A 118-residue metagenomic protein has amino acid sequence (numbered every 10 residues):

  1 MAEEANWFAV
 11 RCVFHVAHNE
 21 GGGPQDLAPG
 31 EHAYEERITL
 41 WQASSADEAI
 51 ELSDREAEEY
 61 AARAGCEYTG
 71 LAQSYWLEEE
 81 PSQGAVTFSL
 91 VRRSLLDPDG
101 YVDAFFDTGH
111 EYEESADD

Functional and structural regions predicted by a protein language model:
M1, G30-H32, A62: Sterically constrained small-residue positions within well-ordered secondary structures of folded domains
A2-G21, L27-P29, E67-D118: A cross-kingdom feature marking charged/low-complexity
G22-A28, R37-I38, E56-A57: Short secondary-structure capping micro-motifs at structural edges
E31-S44: A short, exposed loop/beta-hairpin motif centered on an aromatic-Gly-Thr core
S44-E58: A short, charged, amphipathic alpha-helix used as a generic interaction element across diverse proteins
A57-E67: Short arginine-rich
